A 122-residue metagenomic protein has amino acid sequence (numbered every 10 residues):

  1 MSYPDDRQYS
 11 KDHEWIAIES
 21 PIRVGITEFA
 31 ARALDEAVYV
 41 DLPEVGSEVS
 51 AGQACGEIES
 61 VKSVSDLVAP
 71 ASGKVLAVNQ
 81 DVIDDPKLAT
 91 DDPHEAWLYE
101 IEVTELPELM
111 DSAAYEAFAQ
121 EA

Functional and structural regions predicted by a protein language model:
M1-A54, K87, D91-A122: Acidic, low-complexity mobile loops and tails
L34-V40, V61, A69-S72: Short, solvent-exposed beta-edge and connector elements
E48, D66, S72-K74: Beta-solenoid/beta-rich acyl/carboxylate-transfer cores
E59-V68, D85-K87: Short, Lys/Arg- and Gly-enriched loop/turn segments at beta-strand edges
V75-D91: Short, charge-rich, low-complexity interaction segments located in flexible loops at or near secondary-structure
